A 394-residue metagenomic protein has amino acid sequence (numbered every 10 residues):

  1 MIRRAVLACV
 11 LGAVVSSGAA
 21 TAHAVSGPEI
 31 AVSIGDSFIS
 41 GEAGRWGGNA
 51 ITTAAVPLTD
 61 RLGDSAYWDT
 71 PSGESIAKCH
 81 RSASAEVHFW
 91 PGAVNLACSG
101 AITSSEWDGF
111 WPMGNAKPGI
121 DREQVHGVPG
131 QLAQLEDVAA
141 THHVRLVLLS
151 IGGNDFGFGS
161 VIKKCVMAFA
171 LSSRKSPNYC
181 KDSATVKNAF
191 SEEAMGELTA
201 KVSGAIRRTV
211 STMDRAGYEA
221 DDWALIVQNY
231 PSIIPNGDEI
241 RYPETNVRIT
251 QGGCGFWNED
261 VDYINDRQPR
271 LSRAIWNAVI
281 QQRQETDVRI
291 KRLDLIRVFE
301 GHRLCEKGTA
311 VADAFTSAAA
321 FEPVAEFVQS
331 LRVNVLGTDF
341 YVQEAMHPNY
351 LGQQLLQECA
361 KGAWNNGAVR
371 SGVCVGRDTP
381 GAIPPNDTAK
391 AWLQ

Functional and structural regions predicted by a protein language model:
M1-A24: Secretory targeting and sorting signals
V25, G41-G47, S105-D108, F158-K163 (+1 more regions): Short, solvent-exposed loop/turn and secondary-structure capping segments
E29-W46, I51, P57, A101 (+2 more regions): Catalytic nucleophile-elbow at a beta strand-turn-alpha helix junction centered on a G-D-S/GDSL motif, marking
S37-G41, C98-S104, G153-F158, Y230-P235 (+1 more regions): Solvent-exposed loop/turn segments at secondary-structure junctions within structured extracellular/periplasmic domains
A54-A194: Conserved SGNH/GDSL esterase-like catalytic core that processes O-acyl groups on lipids and polysaccharides
A85-A93, L198-L225, D260-L295: A structural motif corresponding to the C-terminal end of an alpha-helix and its immediate exit/capping segment
S232-H347: Mobile gating loops/cap/lid regions near enzyme active sites that modulate substrate access
P323-T379: Histidine-centered active-site loop/cap adjacent to the catalytic His in serine esterases/O-acetyl transfer systems
